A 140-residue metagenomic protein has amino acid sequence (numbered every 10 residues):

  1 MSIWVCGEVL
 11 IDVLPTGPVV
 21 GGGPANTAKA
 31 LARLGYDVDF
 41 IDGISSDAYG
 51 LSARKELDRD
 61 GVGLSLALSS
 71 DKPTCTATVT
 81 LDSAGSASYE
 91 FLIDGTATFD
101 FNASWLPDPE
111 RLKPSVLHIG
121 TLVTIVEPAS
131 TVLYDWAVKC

Functional and structural regions predicted by a protein language model:
M1-I3, E56-D58, L64, S83-C140: Ribokinase/PfkB-type carbohydrate-kinase core domain
I3, P15-A77, L81-S86, D94-T98: Substrate-binding N-lobe of the ribokinase-like
C6: Generic enzyme active-site microenvironment
L10, S45, V123: Catalytic metal-binding/acid-base residues of hydrolase active sites
I11-D12, Y36-D37, G120: General secondary-structure edge motif
D12-V13, V126: Short, solvent-exposed loop/turn segments at secondary-structure junctions
